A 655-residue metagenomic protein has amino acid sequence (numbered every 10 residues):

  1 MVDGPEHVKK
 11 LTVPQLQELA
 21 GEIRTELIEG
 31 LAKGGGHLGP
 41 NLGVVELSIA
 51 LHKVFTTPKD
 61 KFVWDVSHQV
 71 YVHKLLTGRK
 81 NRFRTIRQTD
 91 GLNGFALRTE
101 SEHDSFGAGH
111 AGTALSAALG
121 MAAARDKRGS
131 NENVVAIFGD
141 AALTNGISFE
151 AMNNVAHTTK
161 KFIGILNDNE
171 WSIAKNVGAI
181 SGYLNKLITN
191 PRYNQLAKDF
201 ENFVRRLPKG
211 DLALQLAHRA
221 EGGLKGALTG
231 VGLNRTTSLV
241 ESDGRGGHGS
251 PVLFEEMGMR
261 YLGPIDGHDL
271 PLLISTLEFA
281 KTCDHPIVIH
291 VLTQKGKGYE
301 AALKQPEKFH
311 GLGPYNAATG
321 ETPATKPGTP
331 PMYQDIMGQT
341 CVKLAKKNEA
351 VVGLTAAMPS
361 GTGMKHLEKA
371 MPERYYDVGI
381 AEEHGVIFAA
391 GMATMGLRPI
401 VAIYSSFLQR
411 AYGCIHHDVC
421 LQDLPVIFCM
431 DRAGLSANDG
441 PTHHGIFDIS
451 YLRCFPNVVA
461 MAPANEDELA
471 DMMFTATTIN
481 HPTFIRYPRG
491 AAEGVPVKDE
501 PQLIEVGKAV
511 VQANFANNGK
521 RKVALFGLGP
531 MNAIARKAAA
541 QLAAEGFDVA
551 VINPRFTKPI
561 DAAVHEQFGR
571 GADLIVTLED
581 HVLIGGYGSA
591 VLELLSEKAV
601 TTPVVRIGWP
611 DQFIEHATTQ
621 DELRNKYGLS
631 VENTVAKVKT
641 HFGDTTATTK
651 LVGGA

Functional and structural regions predicted by a protein language model:
M1-L76, E255-M259, D266-L273, H290-V291: N-terminal amphipathic, basic-rich helices that act as targeting or association modules
T12, D140, N465: Short, conserved phosphate/pyrophosphate- and ester-handling motifs at nucleotide-, phospho-/glycolipid
E26, A50, T319-P327: Nucleotide/pyrophosphate-binding catalytic subdomain
H37-T158, Y333, V351, T355-A356 (+1 more regions): Cofactor-binding active-site loop characterized by glycine-rich and histidine/acidic residues
S48, H52, M121-A122, V135-G139 (+12 more regions): Short, well-ordered alpha-helical packing segments
T85-S116, K127-N131, H157-K308, T322-T340 (+8 more regions): Thiamine diphosphate
V134, F138-A151, G363, Y375 (+3 more regions): Extended, hydrophobic alpha-helical segments in both membrane/secreted and soluble proteins
P314-A318, R453-D499: Helix-enriched interaction subdomains in cytosolic or periplasmic regions, typified by TIR/SEFIR signaling/NADase cores
